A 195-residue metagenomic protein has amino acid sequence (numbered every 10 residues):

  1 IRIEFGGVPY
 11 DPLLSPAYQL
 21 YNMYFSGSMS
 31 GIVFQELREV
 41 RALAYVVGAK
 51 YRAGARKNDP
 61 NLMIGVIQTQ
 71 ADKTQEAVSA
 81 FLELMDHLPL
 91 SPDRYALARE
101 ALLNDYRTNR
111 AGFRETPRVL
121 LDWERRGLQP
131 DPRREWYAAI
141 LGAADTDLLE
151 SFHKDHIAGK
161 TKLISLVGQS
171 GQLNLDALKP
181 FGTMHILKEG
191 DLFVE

Functional and structural regions predicted by a protein language model:
I1-V40, L163-E195: His/Glu-rich zincin catalytic helix
I1-Y10, Y18, F34-H87, P92-D155 (+1 more regions): M16 family metallopeptidases and their MPP-like homologs
